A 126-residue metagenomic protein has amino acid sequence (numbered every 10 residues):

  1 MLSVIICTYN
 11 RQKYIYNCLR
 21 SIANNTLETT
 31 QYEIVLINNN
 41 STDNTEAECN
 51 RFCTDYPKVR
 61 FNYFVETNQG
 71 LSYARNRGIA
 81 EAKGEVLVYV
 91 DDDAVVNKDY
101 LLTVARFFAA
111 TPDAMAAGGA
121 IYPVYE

Functional and structural regions predicted by a protein language model:
M1-S3, E33: Cell-envelope/extracellular polymer assembly enzymes that use nucleotide-activated donors
N10, I22, N39-N40, Q69: Conserved short acidic donor-positioning loop in nucleotide-sugar-dependent glycosyltransferases
R11-N25: Short, well-formed alpha-helical segments that are part of the catalytic scaffolds of diverse glycosyltransferases
S21, N38-A47, A94: A conserved acidic beta->alpha catalytic loop
Q31-N40, N62-E66: Short beta-strand/loop segment that forms part of the nucleotide-sugar
E66-A82: Glycine-rich, basic loop-to-helix element that forms the pyrophosphate-binding segment of sugar-nucleotide handling
L87: Short aromatic/hydrophobic "clamp" motif used to bind/position activated sugar donors
D99-E126: Conserved donor NDP-sugar-binding/catalytic core segment of glycosyltransferases
